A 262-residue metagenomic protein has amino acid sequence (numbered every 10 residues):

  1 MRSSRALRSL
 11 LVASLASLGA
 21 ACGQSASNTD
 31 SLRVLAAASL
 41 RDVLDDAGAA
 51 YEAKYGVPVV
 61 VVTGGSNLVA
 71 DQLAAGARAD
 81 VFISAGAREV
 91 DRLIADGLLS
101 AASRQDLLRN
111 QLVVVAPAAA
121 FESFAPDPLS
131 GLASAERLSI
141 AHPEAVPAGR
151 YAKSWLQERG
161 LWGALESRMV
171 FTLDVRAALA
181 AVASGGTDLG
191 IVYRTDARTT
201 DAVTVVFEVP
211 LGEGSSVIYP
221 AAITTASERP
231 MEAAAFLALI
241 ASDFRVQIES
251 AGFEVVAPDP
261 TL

Functional and structural regions predicted by a protein language model:
M1-L11: Bacterial N-terminal signal peptides that target proteins for export
S9-G19: Bacterial N-terminal signal peptides
C22-V62, N67, D71-A77, G86-A87 (+3 more regions): Exported/periplasmic ABC-transporter solute-binding proteins
I83: Short active-site segment of divalent metal-dependent hydrolases/proteases that encodes the spacing between
A102: Short active-site loop at a secondary-structure junction that contains or immediately precedes the catalytic residue(s)
